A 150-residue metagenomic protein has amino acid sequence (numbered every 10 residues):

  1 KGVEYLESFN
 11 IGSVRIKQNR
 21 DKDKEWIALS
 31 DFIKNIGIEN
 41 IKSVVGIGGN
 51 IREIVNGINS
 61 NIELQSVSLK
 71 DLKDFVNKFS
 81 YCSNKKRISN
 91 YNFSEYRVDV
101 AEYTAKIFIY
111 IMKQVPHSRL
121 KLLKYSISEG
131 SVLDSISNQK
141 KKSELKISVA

Functional and structural regions predicted by a protein language model:
G2-A150: Helical "lid/coupling" subdomains associated with nucleotide-phosphate turnover
